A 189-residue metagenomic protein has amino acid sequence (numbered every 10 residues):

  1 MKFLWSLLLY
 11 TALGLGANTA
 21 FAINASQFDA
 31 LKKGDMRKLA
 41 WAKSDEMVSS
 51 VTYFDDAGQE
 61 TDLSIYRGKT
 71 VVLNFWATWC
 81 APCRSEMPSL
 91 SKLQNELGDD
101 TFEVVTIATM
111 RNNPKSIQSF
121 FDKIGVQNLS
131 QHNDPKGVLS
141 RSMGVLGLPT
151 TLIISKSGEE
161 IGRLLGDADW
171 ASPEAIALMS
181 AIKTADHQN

Functional and structural regions predicted by a protein language model:
M1-S50: N-terminal targeting signals for export/organelle localization
V48-S49, V71, L148-T150: Short loop/turn microsegments at loop-to-beta-strand junctions
T61-R84: Short active-site neighborhood of thiol/selenol oxidoreductases, capturing the structured segment around
R67-K69, D99, V126-N128, V145: Active-site acidic short loop of glycosyltransferases
V71-L73, V105-I107, L152: Conserved hydrophobic packing residues within short motifs/helices of P-loop NTPase cores of ABC-family ATPases
S85-I124, P135-R141: Structural microenvironment flanking redox-active thiols in thiol-disulfide oxidoreductases
S119-Q127, N133-A181: Thiol/disulfide oxidoreductase modules built on the thioredoxin-like
A185-N189: Non-globular targeting/processing and membrane-anchoring segments
